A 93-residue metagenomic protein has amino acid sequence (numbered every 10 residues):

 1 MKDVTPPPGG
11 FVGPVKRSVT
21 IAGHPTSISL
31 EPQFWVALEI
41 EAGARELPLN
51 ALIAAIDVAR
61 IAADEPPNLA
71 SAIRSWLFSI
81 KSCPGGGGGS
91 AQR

Functional and structural regions predicted by a protein language model:
M1-T20, I61: A detector of short terminal or domain-flanking linear segments
G9-G13, G23, G43, G85-G89: Residue-identity detector for glycine
K16, T20-A72, L77: Amphipathic, hydrophobic secondary-structure cores in small proteins
R74-R93: Short, solvent-exposed charged binding patches
